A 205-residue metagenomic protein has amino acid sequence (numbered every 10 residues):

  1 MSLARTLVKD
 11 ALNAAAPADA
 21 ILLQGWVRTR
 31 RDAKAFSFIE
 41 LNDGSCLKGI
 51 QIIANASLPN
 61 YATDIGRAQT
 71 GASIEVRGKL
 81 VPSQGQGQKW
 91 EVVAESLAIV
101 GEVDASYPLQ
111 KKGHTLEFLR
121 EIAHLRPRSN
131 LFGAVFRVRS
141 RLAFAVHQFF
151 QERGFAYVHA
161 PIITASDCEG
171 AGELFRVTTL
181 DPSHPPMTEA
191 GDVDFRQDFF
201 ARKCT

Functional and structural regions predicted by a protein language model:
M1-T205: Class II aminoacyl-tRNA synthetase catalytic cores and aaRS-like
